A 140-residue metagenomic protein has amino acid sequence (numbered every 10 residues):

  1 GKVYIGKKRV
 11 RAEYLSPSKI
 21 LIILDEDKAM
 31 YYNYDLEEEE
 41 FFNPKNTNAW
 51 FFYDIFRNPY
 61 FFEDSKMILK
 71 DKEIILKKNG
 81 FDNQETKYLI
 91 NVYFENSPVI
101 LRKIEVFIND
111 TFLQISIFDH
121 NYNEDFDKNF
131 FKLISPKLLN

Functional and structural regions predicted by a protein language model:
K2-W50, T111-L113: An acidic-aromatic
K7-V10, L15-S18, F52-D54, K77-F81 (+1 more regions): Intrinsically disordered, low-complexity segments enriched in polar/charged residues with Gly/Pro, especially when
D25, Y31-Y88: Flexible, processing/modification-adjacent segments and terminal tails in exported/periplasmic/extracellular proteins
Y60-D64, I68-N140: Gly/Pro-enriched, hydrophobic low-complexity segments that function as extracytoplasmic propeptides/linkers
